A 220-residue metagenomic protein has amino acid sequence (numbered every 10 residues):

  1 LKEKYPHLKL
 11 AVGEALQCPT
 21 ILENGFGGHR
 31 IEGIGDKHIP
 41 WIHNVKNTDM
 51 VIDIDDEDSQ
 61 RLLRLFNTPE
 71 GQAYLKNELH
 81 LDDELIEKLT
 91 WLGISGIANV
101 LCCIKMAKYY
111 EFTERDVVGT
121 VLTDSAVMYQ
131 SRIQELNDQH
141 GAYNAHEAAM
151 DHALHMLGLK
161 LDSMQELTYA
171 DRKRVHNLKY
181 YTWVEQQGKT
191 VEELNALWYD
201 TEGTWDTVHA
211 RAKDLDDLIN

Functional and structural regions predicted by a protein language model:
L1, N99-A107: Buried hydrophobic packing segments
E3-W91, R132-N220: Active-site/ligand-binding loops adjacent to catalytic centers
P6, E111-R115: Short helix-terminating capping/connector loops at secondary-structure junctions
L75-N77, I94, A107, L122-V127: Metallocofactor- and cofactor-centric catalytic cores in central/energy metabolism, strongly enriched
I86, M106-F112: Hydrophobic alpha-helical bundle architecture
W91-N99: Phosphate/oxyanion-binding active-site loops and adjacent basic polyanion-contact surfaces
E114, Q130-I133: C-terminal helical "lid" subdomain and adjoining coupling/linker elements of P-loop NTPases
